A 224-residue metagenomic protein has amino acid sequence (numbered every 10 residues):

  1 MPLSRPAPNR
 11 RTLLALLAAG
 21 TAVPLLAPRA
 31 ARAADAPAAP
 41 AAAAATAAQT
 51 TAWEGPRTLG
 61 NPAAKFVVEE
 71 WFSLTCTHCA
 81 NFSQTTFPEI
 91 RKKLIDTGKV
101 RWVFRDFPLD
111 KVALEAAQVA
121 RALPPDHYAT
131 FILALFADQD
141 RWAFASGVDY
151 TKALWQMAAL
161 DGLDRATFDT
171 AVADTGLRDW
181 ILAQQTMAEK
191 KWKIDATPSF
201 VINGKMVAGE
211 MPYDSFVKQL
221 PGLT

Functional and structural regions predicted by a protein language model:
M1-L25: N-terminal secretory signal peptides
P2-R5, T12, A34-A41, S73 (+1 more regions): C-terminal cap of thioredoxin/glutaredoxin-like
R29-A33: Sec/Tat signal peptide C-region and signal peptidase I cleavage site
A41-Q49: N-terminal low-complexity, Pro/Thr/Ser-rich intrinsically disordered segments that act as propeptides or flexible
T50-F66: A short beta-strand-turn-helix
A63-T77: Short active-site neighborhood of thiol/selenol oxidoreductases, capturing the structured segment around
V67, N81-K92, R165, T170-A173 (+1 more regions): A detector of mature, structured extracytoplasmic domains
F72-L74, A80-A159: Structural alpha/beta surface segment adjacent to cysteine/selenocysteine redox centers across thiol/disulfide enzymes
